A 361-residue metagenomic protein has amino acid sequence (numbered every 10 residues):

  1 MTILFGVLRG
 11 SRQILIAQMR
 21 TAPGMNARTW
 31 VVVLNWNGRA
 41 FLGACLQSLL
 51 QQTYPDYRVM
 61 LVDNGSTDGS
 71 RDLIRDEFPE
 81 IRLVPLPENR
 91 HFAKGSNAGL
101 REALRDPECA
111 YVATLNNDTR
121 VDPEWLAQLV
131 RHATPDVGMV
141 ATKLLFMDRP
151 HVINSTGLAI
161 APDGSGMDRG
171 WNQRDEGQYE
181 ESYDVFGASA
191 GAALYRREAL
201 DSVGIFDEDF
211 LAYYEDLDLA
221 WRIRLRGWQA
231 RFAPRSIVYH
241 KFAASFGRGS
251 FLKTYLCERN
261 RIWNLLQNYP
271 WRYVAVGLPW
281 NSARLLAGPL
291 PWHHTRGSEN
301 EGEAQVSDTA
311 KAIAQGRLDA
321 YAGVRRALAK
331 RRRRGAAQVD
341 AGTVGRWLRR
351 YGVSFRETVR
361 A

Functional and structural regions predicted by a protein language model:
S48-D56: Short, acidic, metal-binding catalytic loop of nucleotide-sugar glycosyltransferases
D68-D76: Acidic helix N-cap motif at the loop->helix transition within catalytic regions of sugar-transfer enzymes
L86-L104: Glycine-rich, basic loop-to-helix element that forms the pyrophosphate-binding segment of sugar-nucleotide handling
E108-R120: Short beta-strand-to-loop acidic/aromatic patch adjacent to the donor-nucleotide binding site
T119-N154, L158-I160: Conserved donor NDP-sugar-binding/catalytic core segment of glycosyltransferases
I153, S165, Q173-Y195, G247-R248: A recurrent flexible, glycine/aromatic-enriched loop bordering the glycosyltransferase active site that acts as
F186-I237: A short, conserved alpha-helix in the catalytic core of glycosyltransferases
R226, A230-A329, G342-R346: Active-site-adjacent helix/loop segment of glycosyltransferases that harbors family-specific signature motifs
